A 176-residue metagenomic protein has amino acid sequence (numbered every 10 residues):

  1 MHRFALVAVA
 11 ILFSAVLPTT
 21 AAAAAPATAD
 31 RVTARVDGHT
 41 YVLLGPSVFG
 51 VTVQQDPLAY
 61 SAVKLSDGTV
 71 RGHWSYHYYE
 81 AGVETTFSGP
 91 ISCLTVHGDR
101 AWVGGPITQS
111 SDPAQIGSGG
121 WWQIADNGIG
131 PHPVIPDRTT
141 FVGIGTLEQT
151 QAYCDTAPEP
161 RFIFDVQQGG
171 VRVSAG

Functional and structural regions predicted by a protein language model:
M1-A25: Secretory targeting and sorting signals
R3, T19, A27, S47 (+1 more regions): Generic low-complexity segments that are intrinsically disordered, proline-rich and/or Lys/Arg-biased
A21-T33, V63-G68: Short, surface-exposed loop and linker segments with low hydrophobicity and enrichment for Pro/Ser/Thr
T28-G50, G105: Tryptophan-anchored aromatic micro-motifs
S47-I124: Predominantly extracellular/secreted and cell-surface proteins with exposed, flexible low-complexity segments
R100-D165: Extracytosolic low-complexity repeat regions of secreted or lipid-anchored proteins
D165-G176: Short, low-complexity, Pro/Ser/Thr/Gly-rich segments in the mature regions of secreted, periplasmic
